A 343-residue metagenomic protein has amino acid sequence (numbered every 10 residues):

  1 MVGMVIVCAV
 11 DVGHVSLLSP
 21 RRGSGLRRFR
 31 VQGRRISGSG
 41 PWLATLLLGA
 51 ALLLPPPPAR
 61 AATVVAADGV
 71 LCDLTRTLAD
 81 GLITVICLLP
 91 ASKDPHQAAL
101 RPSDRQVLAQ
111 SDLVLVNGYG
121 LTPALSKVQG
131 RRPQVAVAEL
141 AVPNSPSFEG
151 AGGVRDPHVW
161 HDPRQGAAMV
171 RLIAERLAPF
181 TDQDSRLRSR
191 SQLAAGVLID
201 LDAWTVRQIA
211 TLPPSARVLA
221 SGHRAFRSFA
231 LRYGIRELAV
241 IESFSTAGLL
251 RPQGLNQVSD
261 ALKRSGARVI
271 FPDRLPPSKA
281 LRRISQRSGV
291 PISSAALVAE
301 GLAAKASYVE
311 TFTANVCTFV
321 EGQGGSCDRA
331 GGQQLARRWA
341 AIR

Functional and structural regions predicted by a protein language model:
M1-G38: N-terminal secretory signal peptides that target proteins for export/translocation
I6-A9, H14-L17, S39, R76 (+3 more regions): Low-complexity, compositionally biased segments
P41-P55: Bacterial N-terminal signal peptides
P56-R60: Signal peptide processing junction and immediate N-terminal pro/mature segment of secreted/exported proteins
A61-R343: Extracytoplasmic metal-acquisition and chelation regions
